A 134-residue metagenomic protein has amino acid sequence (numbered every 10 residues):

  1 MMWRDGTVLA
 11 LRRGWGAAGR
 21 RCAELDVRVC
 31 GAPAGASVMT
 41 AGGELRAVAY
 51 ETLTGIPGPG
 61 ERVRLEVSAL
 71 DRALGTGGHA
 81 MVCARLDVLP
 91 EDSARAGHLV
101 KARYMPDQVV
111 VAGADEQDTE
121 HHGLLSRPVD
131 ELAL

Functional and structural regions predicted by a protein language model:
M2-L132: Extended, charged alpha/beta regions that create polyanion-binding interfaces
